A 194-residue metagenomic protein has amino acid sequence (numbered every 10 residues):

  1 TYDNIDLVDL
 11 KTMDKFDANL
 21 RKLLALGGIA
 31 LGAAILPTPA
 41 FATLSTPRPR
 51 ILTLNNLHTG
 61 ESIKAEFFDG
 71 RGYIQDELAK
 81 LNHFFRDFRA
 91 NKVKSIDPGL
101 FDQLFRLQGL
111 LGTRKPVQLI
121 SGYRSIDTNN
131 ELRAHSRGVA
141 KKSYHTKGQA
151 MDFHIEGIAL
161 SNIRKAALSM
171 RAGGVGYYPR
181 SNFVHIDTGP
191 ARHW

Functional and structural regions predicted by a protein language model:
T1-A18: N-terminal secretory signal peptides
D3, R50-N55, G138-W194: Catalytic cores and adjacent binding grooves of peptidoglycan-active enzymes
M13-A42: N-terminal export signals
P37-A65: C-terminal segment of N-terminal export signals and the immediately downstream linker at the start of the mature
G70-I120: Active-site acidic/histidine clusters and adjacent loop/turn architecture that either coordinate catalytic ions
F101-Q108, N129, L160, R164: Extracytoplasmic/secreted envelope proteins and their assembly/folding machinery, especially bacterial periplasmic
P116-N130: Acidic helix-start/capping segments at beta-turn-to-alpha-helix junctions
D127-S143: Charged, often glycine-rich, active-site loop that binds/positions anionic groups
